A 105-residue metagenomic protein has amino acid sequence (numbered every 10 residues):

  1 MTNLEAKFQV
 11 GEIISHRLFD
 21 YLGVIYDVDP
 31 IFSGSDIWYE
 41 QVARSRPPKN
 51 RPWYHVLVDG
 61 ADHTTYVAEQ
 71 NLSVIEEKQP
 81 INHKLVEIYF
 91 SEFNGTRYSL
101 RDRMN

Functional and structural regions predicted by a protein language model:
M1-I13, L18-L22, D29-F32, D102-N105: Mixed-charge, Lys/Arg-rich low-complexity intrinsically disordered regions
E12, E40-S45: Intrinsically disordered, low-complexity boundary segments flanking structured domains
H16, Y26, E92-N94: Functionally constrained cores in energy, signaling, and assembly domains
I25-Y26, A68: Short, solvent-exposed loop/turn and secondary-structure capping segments
D27-P30, G60: A short beta-strand motif that forms part of the nucleic acid-binding face of small beta-barrel RNA-binding folds
V28-D29, A43, Q79-P80: Alpha-helical interaction segments
F32-Q41: Short, solvent-exposed secondary-structure boundary/capping segments
R46-N105: Intrinsically disordered, low-complexity, charged/polar segments
